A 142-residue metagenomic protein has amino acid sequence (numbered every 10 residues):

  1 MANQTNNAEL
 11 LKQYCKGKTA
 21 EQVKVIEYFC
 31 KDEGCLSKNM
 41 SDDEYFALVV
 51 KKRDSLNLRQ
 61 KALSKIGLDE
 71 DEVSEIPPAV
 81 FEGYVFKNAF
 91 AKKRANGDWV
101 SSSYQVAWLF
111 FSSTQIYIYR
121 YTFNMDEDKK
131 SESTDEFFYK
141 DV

Functional and structural regions predicted by a protein language model:
M1-L36: N-terminal alpha-helical membrane-insertion module
N3-Q4, K18, L48-S55, D69 (+1 more regions): Intrinsic-disorder-associated interaction segments
N6, A20-E21, S37, V73-P78 (+1 more regions): Alpha-helical protein-protein interaction elements
L10, K24, S41, P77-V80: A general marker of short, structured functional hotspots
K18, D32-E33, V49, V85-N88: Generic alpha-helical secondary structure signal
V25-I66: FERM/ERM/4.1 membrane-cytoskeleton interface domain and closely related membrane-proximal cytosolic signaling modules
D54-V142: Structured extramembrane domains adjacent to transmembrane segments
